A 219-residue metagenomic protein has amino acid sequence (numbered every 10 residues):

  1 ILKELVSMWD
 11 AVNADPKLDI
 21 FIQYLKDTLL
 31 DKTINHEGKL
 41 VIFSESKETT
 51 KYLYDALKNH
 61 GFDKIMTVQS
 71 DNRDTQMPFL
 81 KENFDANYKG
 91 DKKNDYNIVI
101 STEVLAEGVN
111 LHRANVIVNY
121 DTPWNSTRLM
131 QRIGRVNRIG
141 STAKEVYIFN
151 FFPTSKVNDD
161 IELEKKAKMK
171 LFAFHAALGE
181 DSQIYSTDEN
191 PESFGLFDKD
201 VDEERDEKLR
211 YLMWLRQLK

Functional and structural regions predicted by a protein language model:
I1-N97: Conserved Helicase C-terminal RecA-like lobe
P16, I20, E45-E48, Y52 (+6 more regions): Charged, alpha-helix-enriched surfaces in structured cytosolic catalytic cores of large nucleotide-utilizing machines
K26, V116, F172: Residue-level marker of positions within ordered structural domains that often coincide with functionally constrained
Y54, I133, L178: Short, flexible helix/strand-to-coil boundary loops that buttress conserved ligand/catalytic motifs in alpha/beta
K58, F62-N158: Conserved RecA-like P-loop NTPase helicase motor core
S141-K219: C-terminal accessory region of SF2 helicases/translocases
